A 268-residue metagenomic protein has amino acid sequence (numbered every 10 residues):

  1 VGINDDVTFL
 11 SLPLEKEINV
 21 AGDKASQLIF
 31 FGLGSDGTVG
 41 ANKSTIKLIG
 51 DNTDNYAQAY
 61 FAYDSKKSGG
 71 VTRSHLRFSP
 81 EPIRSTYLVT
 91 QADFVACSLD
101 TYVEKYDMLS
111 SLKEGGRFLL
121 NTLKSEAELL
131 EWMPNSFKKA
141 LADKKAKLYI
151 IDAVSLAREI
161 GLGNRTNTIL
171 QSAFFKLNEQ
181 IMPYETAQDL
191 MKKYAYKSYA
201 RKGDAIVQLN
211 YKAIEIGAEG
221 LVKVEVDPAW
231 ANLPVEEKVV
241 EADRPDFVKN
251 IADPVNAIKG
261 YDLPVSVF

Functional and structural regions predicted by a protein language model:
V1-A21, S136-A142, K147-A205, G217: Peripheral docking tails and interdomain loops at the edges of cofactor- or intermediate-handling domains
S26-V95: Anionic-ligand anchoring segments at beta-strand to alpha-helix junctions in alpha/beta enzyme folds, i.e., glycine
T38-K43, V103-D107, T166-Q171: Short glycine/serine/threonine-rich phosphate/pyrophosphate-binding segments that cradle anionic phosphate groups
L48-N52, Y56, Y102, S172-I181 (+5 more regions): Change "in soluble alpha/beta enzymes" to "in soluble alpha/beta proteins
D64-S68, S125-L129, L156-R158: Short gly/pro/ser/thr-enriched loop/turn and capping motifs at secondary-structure boundaries
S98-L99, N121: Short, well-ordered coil/turn residues at beta-beta hairpins and beta-strand->alpha-helix junctions within
L109-L148: ADP-ribose/adenylate-binding Rossmann-like module
A187-Q188, A200-F268: Ferredoxin-type iron-sulfur electron-transfer modules and their immediate structural context
